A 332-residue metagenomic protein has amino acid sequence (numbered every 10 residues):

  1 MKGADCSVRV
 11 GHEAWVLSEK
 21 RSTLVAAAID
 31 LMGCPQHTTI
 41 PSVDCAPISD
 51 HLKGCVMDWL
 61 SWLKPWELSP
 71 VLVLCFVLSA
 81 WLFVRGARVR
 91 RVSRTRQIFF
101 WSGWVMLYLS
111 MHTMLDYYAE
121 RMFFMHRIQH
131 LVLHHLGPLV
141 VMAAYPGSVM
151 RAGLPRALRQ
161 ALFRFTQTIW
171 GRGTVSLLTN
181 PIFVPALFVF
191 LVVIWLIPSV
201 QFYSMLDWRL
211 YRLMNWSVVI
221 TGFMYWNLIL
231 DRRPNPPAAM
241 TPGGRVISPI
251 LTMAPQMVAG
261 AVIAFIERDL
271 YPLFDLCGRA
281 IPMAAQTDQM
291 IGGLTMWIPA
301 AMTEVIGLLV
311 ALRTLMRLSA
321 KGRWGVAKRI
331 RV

Functional and structural regions predicted by a protein language model:
H12, Q36-H37, H51: Low-complexity, intrinsically disordered or signal/transmembrane-proximal segments
L24-I29, T39: Compositionally biased low-complexity segments, especially N-terminal hydrophobic helices that form the hydrophobic
C45-V332: Alpha-helical membrane segments of multi-pass proteins
